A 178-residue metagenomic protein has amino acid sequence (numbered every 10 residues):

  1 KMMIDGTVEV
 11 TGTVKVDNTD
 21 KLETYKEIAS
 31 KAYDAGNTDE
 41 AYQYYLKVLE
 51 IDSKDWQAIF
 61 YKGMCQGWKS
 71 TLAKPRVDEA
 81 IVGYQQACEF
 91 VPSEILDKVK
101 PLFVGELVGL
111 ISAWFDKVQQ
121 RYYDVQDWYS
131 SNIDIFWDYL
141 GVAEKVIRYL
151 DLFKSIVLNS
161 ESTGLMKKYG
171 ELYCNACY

Functional and structural regions predicted by a protein language model:
K1-D5: Cysteine-rich micro-motifs
G6-K26, K98-A113: TPR-adjacent "capping" and linker segments in tetratricopeptide-repeat scaffold/adaptor proteins
N18-K47, Q120, D124-D134: Alpha-helical segment of the N-proximal tetratricopeptide repeat
K21, K54-D55, E94, F153 (+3 more regions): Residue-level recognition of tetratricopeptide repeat
D34-A35, I51, W68: Alpha-helix C-terminal capping/termination sites
T38, C65-L152, I156, T163: Short coil/linker segments at helix-helix boundaries
L49-E50, E89: Conserved structural position within tetratricopeptide repeats
